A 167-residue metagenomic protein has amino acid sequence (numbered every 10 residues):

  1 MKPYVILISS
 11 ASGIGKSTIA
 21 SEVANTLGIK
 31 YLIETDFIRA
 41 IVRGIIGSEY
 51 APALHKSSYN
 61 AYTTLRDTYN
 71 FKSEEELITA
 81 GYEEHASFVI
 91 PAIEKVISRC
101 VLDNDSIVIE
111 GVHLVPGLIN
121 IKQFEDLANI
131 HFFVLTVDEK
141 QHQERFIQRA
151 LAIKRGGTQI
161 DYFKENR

Functional and structural regions predicted by a protein language model:
M1-V5: Extreme N-terminal, non-catalytic leader segments that precede Walker-type/kinase nucleotide-binding cores
I6-L27: Glycine-rich phosphate-binding P-loop
I29-I45: Short beta-strand-centered segment that lines the nucleotide-binding/catalytic pocket of NTP-utilizing
K30, D103-I109, N129-H131: Loop/turn-to-beta-strand initiation segments
F37-A40, H113-P116, T136-Q143: Conserved nucleotide-binding/hydrolysis micro-motifs of P-loop NTPases
G44-D105: Conserved nucleotide-sensing/catalytic segment adjacent to the nucleotide-binding pocket in NTP-handling enzymes
S48, V96-I97, G111, P116-F132 (+1 more regions): Conserved mixed alpha/beta catalytic, RNA-binding, or beta-rich assembly cores of soluble enzyme, regulatory
D126-R167: A glycine- and Lys/Arg-enriched "phosphate-lid" helix/loop adjacent to the NTP-binding pocket of small-molecule kinases
